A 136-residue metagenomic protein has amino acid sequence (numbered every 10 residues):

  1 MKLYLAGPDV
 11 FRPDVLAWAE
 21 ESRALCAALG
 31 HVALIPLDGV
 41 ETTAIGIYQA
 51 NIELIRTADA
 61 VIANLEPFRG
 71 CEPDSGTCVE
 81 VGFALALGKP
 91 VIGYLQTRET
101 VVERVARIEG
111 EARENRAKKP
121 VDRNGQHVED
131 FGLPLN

Functional and structural regions predicted by a protein language model:
M1-N136: Conserved catalytic or regulatory cores that recognize and/or transform ribose-phosphate-containing ligands
